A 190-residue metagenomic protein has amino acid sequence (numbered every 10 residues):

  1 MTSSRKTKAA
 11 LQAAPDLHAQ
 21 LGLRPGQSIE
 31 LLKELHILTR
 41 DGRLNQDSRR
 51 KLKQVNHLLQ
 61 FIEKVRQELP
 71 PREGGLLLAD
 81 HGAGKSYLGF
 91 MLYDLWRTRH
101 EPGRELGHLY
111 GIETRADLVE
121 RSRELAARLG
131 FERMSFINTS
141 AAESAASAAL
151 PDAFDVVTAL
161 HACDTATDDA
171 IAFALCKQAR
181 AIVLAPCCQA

Functional and structural regions predicted by a protein language model:
M1-K33, R40-D41, D47-R49, N56 (+2 more regions): Class I S-adenosyl-L-methionine
Q54-G74: Conserved alpha-helix/loop element of class I SAM-dependent methyltransferases that forms part of the SAM/SAH-binding
F61-E68, L95-R99, L125, F173: A generic secondary-structure signal
E73-G84: Conserved class I S-adenosyl-L-methionine
G75, L106, F154: Phosphate-coordination loops involved in phosphoryl transfer and adenosine-cofactor binding
G82-S86, C188-Q189: Short glycine-enriched loops at secondary-structure junctions
K85-R104: Conserved SAM-binding loop of SAM-dependent methyltransferases across substrates and taxa, primarily the Class I
H108-E113: Conserved SAM-binding motif I beta-strand of class I
